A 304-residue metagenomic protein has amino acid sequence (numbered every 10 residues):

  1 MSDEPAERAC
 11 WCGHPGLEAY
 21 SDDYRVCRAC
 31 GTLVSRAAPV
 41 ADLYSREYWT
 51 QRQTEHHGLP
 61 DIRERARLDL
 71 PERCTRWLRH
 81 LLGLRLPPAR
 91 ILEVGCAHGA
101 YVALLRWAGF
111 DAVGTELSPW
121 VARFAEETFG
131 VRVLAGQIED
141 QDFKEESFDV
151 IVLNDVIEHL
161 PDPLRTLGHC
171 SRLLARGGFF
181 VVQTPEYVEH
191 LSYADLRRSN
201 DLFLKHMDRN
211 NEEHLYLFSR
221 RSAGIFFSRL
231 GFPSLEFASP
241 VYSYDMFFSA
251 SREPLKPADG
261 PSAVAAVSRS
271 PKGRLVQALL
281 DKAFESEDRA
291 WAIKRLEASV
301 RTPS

Functional and structural regions predicted by a protein language model:
M1-E146, V150-N154, L164-G168, Q183 (+2 more regions): Conserved N-terminal segment of class I S-adenosyl-L-methionine
W11-P15, R220-A238: A SAM-dependent methyltransferase catalytic signature shared across enzymes that methylate proteins
D155-H159: A short His-aromatic
L160-P161, L174-R176: Helix-to-beta-strand junctions that scaffold the AdoMet/dcAdoMet cofactor pocket in Class I SAM-dependent enzymes
L160-P163, L167, R220: Nucleotide-sugar-dependent glycosyltransferases with a strong bias toward membrane-associated enzymes that transfer
G177-T184: Conserved beta-strand signature within the Rossmann-like core of class I S-adenosyl-L-methionine
P185-Y216, R221-F227: Short, glycine-/aromatic-enriched active-site segment of Class I SAM-dependent methyltransferases
